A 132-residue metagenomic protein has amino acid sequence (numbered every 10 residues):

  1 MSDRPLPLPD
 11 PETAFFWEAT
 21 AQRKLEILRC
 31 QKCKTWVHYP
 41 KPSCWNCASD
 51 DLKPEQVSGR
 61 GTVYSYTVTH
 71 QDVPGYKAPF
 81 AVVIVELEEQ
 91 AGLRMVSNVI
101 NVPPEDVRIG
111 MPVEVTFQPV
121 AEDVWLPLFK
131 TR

Functional and structural regions predicted by a protein language model:
M1-L25: Flexible extramembrane loops and terminal tails that flank transmembrane helices in small membrane-associated subunits
K24-I27, K41: Residues immediately within or flanking Cys/His clusters that coordinate Zn2+ in small zinc-binding modules
R29-K32, S43-S49: Short, cysteine/histidine-rich loop/knuckle motifs that typically chelate Zn2+
H38, D51-K53: Short functional micro-motifs and their immediate structural scaffolds
P42-C47, E55-T62: Short cysteine/histidine-rich zinc-coordinating motifs and their immediately flanking basic loops
Y64-N101, I109: Glycine-rich active-site loops that engage anionic ligands at enzyme catalytic sites
E88, V96-R132: Well-ordered alpha/beta subsegment
